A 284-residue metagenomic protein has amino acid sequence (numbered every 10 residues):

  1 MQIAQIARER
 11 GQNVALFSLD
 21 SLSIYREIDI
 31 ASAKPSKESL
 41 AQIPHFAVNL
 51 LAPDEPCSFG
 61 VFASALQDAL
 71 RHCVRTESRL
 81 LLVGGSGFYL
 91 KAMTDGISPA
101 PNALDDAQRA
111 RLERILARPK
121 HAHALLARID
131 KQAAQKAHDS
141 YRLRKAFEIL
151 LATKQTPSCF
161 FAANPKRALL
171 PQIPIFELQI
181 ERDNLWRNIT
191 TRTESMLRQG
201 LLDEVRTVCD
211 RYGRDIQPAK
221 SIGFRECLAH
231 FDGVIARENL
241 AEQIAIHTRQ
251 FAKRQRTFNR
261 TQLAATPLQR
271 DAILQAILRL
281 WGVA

Functional and structural regions predicted by a protein language model:
M1-A284: Phosphate/pyrophosphate-binding catalytic cores of soluble transferases and nucleic-acid-acting enzymes
